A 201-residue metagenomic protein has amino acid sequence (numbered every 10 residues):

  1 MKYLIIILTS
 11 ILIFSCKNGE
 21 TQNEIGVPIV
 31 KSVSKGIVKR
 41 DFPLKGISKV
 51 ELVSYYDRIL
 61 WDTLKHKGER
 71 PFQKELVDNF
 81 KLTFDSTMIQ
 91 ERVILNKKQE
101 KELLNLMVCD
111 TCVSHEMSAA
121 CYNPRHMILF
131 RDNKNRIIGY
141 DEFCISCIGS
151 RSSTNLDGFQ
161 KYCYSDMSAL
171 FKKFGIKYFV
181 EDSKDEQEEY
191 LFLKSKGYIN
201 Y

Functional and structural regions predicted by a protein language model:
M1-L4, K17-N18: Positively charged n-region of N-terminal signal peptides that target proteins for export
I5-S10: Hydrophobic alpha-helical targeting segments used for export or membrane insertion
L12-S15: C-terminal motif of bacterial Sec signal peptides marking the signal peptidase cleavage site
K17-Y201: Function-determining sites in protein domains
